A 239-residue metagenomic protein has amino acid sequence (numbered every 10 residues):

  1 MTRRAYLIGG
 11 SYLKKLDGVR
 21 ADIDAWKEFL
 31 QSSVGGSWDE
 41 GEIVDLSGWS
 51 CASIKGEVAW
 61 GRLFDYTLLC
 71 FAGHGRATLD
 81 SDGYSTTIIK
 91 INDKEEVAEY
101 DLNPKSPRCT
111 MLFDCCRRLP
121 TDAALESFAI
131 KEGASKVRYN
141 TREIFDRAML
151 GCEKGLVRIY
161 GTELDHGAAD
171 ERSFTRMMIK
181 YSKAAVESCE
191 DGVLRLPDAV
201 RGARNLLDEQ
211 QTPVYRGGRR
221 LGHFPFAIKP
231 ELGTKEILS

Functional and structural regions predicted by a protein language model:
M1-S239: Cysteine endopeptidase catalytic domains of the caspase/legumain-like
